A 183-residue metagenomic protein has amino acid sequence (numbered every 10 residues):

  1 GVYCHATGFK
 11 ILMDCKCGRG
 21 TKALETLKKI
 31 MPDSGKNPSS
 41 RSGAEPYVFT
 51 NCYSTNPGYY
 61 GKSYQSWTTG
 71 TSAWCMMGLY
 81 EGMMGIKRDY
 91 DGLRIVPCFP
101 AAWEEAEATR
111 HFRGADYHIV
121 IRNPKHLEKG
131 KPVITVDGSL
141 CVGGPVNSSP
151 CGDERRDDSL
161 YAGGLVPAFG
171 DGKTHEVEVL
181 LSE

Functional and structural regions predicted by a protein language model:
V2-C4, R41: Generic helix N-cap/helix-start motif at coil->alpha-helix transitions
F9-N147, C151, D157-E183: Non-catalytic C-terminal accessory modules of carbohydrate-active enzymes
